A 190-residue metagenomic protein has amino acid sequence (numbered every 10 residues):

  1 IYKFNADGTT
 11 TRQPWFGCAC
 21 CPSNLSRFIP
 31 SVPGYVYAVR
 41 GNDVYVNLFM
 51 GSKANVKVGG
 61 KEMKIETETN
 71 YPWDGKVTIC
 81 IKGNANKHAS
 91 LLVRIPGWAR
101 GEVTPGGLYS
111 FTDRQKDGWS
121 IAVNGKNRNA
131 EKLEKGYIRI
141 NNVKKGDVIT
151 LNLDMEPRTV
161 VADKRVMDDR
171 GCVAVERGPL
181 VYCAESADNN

Functional and structural regions predicted by a protein language model:
I1, V103-R114, L153-N190: Glycine/proline-rich low-complexity spacer/linker segments in large multi-domain proteins
I1-P105, L133: Aromatic (Trp/Tyr) and acidic
R40, N47-K53, T112-G118, D168-R170 (+1 more regions): A short, compositionally biased
K57, S120-A122, E176: A general beta-strand register signal
M63-I65, R128-N129, Y182: Short, isolated positions in well-ordered beta-strands
I95-N124: Solvent-exposed beta-hairpin/edge-strand motifs
S120-V148, D154-D163: A surface-exposed beta-strand-loop module
